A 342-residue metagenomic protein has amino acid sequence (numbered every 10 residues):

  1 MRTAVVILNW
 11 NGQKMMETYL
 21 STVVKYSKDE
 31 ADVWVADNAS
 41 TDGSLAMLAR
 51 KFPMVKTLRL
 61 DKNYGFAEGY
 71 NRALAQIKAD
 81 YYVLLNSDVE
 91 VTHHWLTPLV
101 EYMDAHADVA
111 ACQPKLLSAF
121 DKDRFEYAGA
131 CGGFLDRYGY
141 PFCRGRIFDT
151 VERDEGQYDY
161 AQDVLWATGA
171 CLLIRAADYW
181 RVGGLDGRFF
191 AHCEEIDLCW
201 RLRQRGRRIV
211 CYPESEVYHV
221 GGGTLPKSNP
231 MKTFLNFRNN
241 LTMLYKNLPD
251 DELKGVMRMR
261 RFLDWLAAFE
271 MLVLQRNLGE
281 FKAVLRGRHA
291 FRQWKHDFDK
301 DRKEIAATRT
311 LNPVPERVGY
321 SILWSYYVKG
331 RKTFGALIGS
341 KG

Functional and structural regions predicted by a protein language model:
V6, R205, I209-V328: Active-site-adjacent helix/loop segment of glycosyltransferases that harbors family-specific signature motifs
Q13, T22, D37-A46, K62 (+1 more regions): A conserved acidic beta->alpha catalytic loop
S21-E30: Short, acidic, metal-binding catalytic loop of nucleotide-sugar glycosyltransferases
E30-A39, L58-L60: Short beta-strand/loop segment that forms part of the nucleotide-sugar
L60-I77, S87-V89, P98: Glycine-rich, basic loop-to-helix element that forms the pyrophosphate-binding segment of sugar-nucleotide handling
Y82: Short aromatic/hydrophobic "clamp" motif used to bind/position activated sugar donors
E90-Y140: Conserved donor NDP-sugar-binding/catalytic core segment of glycosyltransferases
D159-E216: A short, conserved alpha-helix in the catalytic core of glycosyltransferases
